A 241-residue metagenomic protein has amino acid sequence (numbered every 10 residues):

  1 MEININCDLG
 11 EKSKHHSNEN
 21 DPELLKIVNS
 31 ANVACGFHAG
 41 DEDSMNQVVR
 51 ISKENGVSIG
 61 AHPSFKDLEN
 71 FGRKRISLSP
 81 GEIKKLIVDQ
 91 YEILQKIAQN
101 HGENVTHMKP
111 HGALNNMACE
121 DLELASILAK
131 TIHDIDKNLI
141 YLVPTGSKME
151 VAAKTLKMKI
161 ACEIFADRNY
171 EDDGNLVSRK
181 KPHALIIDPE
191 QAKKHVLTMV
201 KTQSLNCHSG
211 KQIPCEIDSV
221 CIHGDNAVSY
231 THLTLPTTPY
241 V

Functional and structural regions predicted by a protein language model:
D8, H62, M108, I222: Conserved, mostly hydrophobic/aromatic
K14-M45: A short alpha/beta connector and helix-capping loop motif
E23-K26, V48-S58: Acidic (Asp/Glu)-rich catalytic clusters
E69-N100: Glycine/small-residue-rich loop that forms an oxyanion/phosphate-binding "nest" at active or ligand-binding sites
A98-T106, Q203-E216: Flexible, glycine/charged-enriched surface loops at secondary-structure junctions
N138-T145: Catalytic beta/alpha-barrel core
K148, A152, I160-V200, S204: Active-site rim beta-loop-alpha module in soluble metabolic enzymes
H232-V241: Single conserved hydrophobic/aromatic residue that forms the stacking wall/gate of nucleotide- or nucleobase-binding
